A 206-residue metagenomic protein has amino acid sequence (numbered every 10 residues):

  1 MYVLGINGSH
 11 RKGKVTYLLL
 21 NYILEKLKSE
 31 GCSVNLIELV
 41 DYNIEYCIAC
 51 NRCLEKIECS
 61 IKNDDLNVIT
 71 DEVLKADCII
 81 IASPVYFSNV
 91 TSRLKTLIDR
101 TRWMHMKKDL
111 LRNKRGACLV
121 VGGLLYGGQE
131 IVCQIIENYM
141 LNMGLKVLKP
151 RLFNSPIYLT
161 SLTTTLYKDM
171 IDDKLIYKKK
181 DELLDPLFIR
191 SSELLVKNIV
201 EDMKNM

Functional and structural regions predicted by a protein language model:
M1-K107, L159-T163, K168-M206: N-terminal beta1-alpha1-beta2 submodule of the flavodoxin-like/Rossmannoid cofactor-binding fold
S92, L110-N154: Short, glycine-/small-residue-rich phosphate/pyrophosphate-handling segment
